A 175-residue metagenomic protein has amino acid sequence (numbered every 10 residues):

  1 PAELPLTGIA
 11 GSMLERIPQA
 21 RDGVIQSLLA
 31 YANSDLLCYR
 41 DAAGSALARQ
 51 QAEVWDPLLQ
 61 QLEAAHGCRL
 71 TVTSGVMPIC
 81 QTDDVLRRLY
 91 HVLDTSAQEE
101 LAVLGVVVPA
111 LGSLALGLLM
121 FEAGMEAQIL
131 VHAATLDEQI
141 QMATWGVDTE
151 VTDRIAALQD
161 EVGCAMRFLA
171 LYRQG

Functional and structural regions predicted by a protein language model:
P1-A42: A glycine-rich, hydrophobic loop/mini-helix early in the fold
S34-A48, T73, T95-L101: Short acidic, glycine/Ser/Thr-rich loop/turn "cap" segments at secondary-structure junctions
Q51-W55: Amphipathic alpha-helices and adjacent low-complexity segments
E63-T82: Short, surface-exposed recognition loops or helix-turn segments adjacent to catalytic cores
Q81-V151: An internal, amphipathic alpha-helical element
A143-F168: C-terminal binding/interaction regions
L171-Q174: Charge-biased, low-complexity intrinsically disordered regions
